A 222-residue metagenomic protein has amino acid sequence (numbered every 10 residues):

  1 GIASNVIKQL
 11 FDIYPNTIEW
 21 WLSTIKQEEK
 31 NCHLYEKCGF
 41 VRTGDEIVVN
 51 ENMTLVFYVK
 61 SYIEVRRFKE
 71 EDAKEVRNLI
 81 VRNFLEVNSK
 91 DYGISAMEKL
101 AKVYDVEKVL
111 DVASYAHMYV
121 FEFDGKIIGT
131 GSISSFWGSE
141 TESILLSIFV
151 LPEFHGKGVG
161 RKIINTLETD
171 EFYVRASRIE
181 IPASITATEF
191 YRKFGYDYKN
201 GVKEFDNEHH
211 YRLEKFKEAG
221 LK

Functional and structural regions predicted by a protein language model:
G1-D12, H33-K37, V150, G156-T169 (+1 more regions): Conserved acetyl-CoA-binding loop-helix of GNAT-fold acetyltransferases
I7, D12-K26, E171-S184: Conserved GNAT acetyl-CoA-binding A-motif
F11, P15, E36-E46, R192-G201: Conserved acetyl-CoA-binding loop of GNAT-fold acetyltransferases
N16-I18, N52-T54, S135-I148, H155 (+2 more regions): A conserved beta-turn-beta hairpin within the catalytic core of GNAT-like acetyltransferases that forms part
I63-N78: A short beta-loop-alpha structural element at the N-terminal edge of CoA-dependent acyl/N-acetyltransferase catalytic
V81-E107: Conserved GNAT-fold acetyl-CoA-binding loop/helix
Y104-V120, I144: A short helix-loop-beta-strand connector motif used in the catalytic cores of GNAT acetyltransferases and, in some
V120, K126-S135, I144-F149: Conserved beta-strand in the GNAT
